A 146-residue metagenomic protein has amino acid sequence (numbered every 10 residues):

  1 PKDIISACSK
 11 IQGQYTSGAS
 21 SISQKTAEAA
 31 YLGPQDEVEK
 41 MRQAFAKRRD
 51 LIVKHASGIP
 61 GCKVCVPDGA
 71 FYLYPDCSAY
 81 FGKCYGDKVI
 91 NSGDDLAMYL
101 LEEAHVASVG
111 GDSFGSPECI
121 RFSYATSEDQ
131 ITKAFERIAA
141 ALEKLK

Functional and structural regions predicted by a protein language model:
P1-K146: PLP-dependent class I/II
